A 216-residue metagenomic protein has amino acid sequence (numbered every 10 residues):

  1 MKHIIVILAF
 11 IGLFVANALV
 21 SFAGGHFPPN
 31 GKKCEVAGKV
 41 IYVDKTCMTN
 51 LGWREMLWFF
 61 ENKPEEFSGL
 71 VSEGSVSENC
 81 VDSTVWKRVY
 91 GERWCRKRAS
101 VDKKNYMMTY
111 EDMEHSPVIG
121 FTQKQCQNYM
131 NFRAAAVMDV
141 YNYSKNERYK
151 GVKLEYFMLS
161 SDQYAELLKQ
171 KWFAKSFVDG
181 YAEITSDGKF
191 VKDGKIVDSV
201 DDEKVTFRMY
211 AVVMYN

Functional and structural regions predicted by a protein language model:
M1-F27, L167: Bacterial Sec-dependent N-terminal signal peptides
S21-K39: Short N-terminal segments immediately surrounding and downstream of signal-peptide cleavage
K32, K39-V40, E155, V205: A generic secondary-structure signal marking the coil-to-beta-strand transition
A37, V152-L154, V178-D179: Short, well-ordered loop/turn elements at secondary-structure boundaries
K39-D44, I184: Short hydrophobic-aromatic micro-motifs
Y42-L168, A211, Y215: Active-site microenvironments of metalloenzymes and redox enzymes
F121-C126, D162-Q163, K175-N216: C-terminal, surface-exposed recognition/capping segments
K171-W172: Charged, often glycine-rich, active-site loop that binds/positions anionic groups
